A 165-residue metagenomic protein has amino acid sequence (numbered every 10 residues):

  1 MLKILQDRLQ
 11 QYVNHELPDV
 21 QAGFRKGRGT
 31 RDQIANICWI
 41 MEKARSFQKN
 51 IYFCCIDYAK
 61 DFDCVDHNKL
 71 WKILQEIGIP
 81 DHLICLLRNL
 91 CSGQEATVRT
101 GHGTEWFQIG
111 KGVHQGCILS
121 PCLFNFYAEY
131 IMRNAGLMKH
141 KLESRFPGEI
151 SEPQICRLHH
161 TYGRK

Functional and structural regions predicted by a protein language model:
M1-K165: Nucleotidyl polymerases of mobile genetic elements and RNA viruses
